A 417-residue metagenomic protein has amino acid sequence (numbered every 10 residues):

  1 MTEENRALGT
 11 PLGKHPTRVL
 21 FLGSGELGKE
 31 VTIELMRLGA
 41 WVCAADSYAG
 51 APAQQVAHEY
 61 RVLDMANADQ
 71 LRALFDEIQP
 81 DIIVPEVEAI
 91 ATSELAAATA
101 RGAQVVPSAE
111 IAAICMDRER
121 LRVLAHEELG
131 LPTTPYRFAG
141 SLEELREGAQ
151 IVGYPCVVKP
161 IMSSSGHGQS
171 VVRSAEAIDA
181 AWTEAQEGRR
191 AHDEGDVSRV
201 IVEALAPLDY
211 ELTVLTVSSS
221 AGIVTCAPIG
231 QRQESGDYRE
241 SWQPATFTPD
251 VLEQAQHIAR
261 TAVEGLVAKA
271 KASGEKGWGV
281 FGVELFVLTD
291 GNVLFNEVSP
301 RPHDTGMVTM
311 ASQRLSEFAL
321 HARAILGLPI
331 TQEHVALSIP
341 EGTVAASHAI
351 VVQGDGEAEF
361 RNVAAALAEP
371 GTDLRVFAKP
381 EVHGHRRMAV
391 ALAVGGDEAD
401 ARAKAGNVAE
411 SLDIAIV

Functional and structural regions predicted by a protein language model:
M1-V123, E143: ATP-binding N-terminal substructure of ATP-dependent carboxylate-amine bond-forming enzymes
E3, R323-V417: Peripheral (often C-terminal) accessory segments that flank ATP-dependent C-N-forming ligase machineries
S47, C226-P228, R375-E381: Short beta-strand/turn micro-motifs at beta-sheet edges
I114-T213, V217-G265: Active-site nucleotide/adenylate-binding loops and adjacent lid/helix of ATP-dependent enzymes
V217-S219, F286-L288, F377: Short beta-strand micro-motifs enriched in acidic
V224, F281, V293-E297: Protein kinase-like catalytic core scaffold
Q254-V283, T289, S299-D355: Active-site "cap" helix and flanking loop/linker of ATP-utilizing ligase/carboxylase catalytic domains
